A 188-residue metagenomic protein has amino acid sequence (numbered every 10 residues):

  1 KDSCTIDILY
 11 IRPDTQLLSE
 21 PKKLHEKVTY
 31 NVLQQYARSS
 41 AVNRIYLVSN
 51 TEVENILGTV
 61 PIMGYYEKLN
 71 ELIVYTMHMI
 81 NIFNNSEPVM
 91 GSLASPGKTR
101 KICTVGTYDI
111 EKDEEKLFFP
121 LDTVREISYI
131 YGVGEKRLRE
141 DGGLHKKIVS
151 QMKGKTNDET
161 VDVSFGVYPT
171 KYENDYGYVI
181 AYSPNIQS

Functional and structural regions predicted by a protein language model:
K1-S188: Tubulin/FtsZ superfamily GTPase core signature
